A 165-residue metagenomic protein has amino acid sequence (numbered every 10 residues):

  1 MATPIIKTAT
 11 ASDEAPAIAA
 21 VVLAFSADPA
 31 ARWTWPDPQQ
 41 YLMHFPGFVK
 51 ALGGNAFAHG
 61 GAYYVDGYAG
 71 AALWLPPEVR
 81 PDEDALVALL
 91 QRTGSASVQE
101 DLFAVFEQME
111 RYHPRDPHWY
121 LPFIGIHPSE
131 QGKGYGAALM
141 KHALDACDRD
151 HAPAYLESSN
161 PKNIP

Functional and structural regions predicted by a protein language model:
I5-A19, L23, A27: A short beta-loop-alpha structural element at the N-terminal edge of CoA-dependent acyl/N-acetyltransferase catalytic
A19-P38, L52: Helix-loop element at the rim of GNAT/NAT acetyltransferase active sites that forms part of the acceptor-substrate
P38-G61: Active-site rim helix/loop that mediates acceptor-substrate recognition in acyltransferases
G54-W74, G125-H127: Conserved beta-hairpin
A71-Q131: Conserved acyl-donor/pantetheine-binding loop and adjacent beta-alpha core of acyl/acetyltransferases and related
I124-Q131, Y155-I164: Conserved beta-strand-loop-alpha-helix junction that forms the acyl-donor binding cleft
I126, G132-D145: Conserved acetyl-CoA-binding loop-helix of GNAT-fold acetyltransferases
A137, R149-H151, N160-P165: Conserved active-site alpha-helix within GNAT-family acetyltransferase domains
